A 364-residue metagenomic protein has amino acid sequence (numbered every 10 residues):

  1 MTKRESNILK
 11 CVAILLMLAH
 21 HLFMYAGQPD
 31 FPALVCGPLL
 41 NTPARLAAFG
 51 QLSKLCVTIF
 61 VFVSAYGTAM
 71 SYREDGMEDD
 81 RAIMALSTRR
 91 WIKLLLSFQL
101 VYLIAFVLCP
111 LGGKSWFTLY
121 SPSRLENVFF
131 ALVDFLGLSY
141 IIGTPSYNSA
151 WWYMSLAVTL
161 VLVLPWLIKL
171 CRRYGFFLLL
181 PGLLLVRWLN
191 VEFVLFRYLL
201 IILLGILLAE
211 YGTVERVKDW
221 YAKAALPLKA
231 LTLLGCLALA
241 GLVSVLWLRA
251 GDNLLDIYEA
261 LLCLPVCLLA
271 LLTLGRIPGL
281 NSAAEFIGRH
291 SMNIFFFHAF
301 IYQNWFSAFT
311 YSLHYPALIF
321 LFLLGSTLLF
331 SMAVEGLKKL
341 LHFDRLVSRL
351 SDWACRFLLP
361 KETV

Functional and structural regions predicted by a protein language model:
M1-L183, H290, Y311-V364: Membrane-cytosol interface segments of multi-pass membrane proteins, especially ER/Golgi lipid-handling enzymes
A19-L22, L170, W188-E192, F297: Transmembrane helix irregularities
R187-W188, V194-L323: Alpha-helical transmembrane segments and terminal signal-anchor/GPI-anchor hydrophobic tails, characterized by long
